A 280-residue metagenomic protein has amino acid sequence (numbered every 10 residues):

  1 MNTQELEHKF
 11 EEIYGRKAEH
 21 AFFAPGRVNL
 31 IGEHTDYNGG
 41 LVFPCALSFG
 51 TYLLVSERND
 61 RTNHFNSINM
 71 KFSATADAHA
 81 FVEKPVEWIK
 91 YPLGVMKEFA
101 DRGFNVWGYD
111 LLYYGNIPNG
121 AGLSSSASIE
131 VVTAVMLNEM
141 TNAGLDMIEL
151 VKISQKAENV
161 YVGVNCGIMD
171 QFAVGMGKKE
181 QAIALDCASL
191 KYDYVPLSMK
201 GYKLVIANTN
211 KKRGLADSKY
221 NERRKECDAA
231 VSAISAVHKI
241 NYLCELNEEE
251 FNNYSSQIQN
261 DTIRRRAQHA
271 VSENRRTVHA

Functional and structural regions predicted by a protein language model:
M1-A127, V131-M147, K152, K156 (+5 more regions): ATP-binding N-lobe of GHMP and related small-molecule kinases
M1-R27, Y52-P85, Q181-A280: C-terminal nucleotide
D36, A173, R276-T277: Hydrophobic side chains within alpha-helical segments
